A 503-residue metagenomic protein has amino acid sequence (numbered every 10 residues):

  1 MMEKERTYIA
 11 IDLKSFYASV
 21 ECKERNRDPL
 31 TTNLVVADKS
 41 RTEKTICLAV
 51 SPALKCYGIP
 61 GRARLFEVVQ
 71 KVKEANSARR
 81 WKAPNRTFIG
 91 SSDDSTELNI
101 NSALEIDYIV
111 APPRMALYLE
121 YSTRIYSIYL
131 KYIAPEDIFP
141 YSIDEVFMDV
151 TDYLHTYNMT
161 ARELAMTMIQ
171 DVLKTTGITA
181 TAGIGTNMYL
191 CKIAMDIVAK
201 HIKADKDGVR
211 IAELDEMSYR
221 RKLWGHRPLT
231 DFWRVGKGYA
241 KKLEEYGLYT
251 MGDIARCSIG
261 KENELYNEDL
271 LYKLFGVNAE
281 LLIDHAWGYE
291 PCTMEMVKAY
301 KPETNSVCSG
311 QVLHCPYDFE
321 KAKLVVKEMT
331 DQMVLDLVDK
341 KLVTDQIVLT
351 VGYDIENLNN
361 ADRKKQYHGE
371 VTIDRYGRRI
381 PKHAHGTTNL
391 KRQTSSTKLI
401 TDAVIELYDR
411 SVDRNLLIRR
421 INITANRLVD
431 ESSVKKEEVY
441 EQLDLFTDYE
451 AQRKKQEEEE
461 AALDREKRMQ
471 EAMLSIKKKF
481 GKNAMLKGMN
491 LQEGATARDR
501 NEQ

Functional and structural regions predicted by a protein language model:
M1-Q503: Basic, low-complexity intrinsically disordered segments
